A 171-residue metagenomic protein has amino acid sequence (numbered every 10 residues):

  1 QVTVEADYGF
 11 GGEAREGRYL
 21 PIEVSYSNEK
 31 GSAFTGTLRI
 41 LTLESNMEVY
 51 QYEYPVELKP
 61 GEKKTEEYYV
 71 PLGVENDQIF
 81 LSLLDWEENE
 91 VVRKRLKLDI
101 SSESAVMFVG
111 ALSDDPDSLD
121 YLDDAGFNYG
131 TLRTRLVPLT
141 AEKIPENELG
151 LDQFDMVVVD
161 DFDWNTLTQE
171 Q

Functional and structural regions predicted by a protein language model:
Q1-P21: Non-catalytic, glycine-rich low-complexity segments
G11-E13, S27-S32: Short solvent-exposed strand-capping/beta-turn motif centered on an Asx-Ser/Thr pair
P21-E29, Y69: Short edge beta-strand/loop segments characteristic of extracellular beta-sandwich folds
G31-M47: Short acidic, flexible loop segments centered on an aromatic residue
N46-Y54, T65, E90-K94: Surface-exposed loop/edge segments in extracytoplasmic proteins
Y54-E62, E66-N76, F80: Short, hydrophobic beta-strand segments
N76-M156, D160-D163: Aromatic-Pro/Gly-enriched surface loop or interdomain linker that acts as a lid/target-recognition segment
T166-Q171: A short, gly/pro- and small-residue-rich
